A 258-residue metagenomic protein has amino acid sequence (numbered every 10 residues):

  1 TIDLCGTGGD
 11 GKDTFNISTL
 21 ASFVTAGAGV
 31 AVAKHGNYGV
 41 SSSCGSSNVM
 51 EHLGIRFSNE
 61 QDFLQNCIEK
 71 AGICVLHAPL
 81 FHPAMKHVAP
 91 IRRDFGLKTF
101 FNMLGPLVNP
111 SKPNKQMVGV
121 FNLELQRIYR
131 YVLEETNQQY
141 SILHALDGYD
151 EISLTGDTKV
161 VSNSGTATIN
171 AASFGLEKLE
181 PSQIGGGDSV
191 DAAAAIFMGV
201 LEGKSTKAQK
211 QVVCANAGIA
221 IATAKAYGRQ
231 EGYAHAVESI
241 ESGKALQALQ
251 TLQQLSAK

Functional and structural regions predicted by a protein language model:
T1-V40: Active-site cofactor/substrate anionic-group-binding motifs, chiefly glycine- and Lys/Arg-rich phosphate-binding loops
T14, G29, E51-S58, E69-K258: Glycine-rich anion-binding loops and their surrounding alpha/beta cores
N16-S18, S42, S46, S239: Short linear Ser/Thr-Pro motifs
L20, G45, F63, I128 (+1 more regions): Short Gly/charged-rich anion-binding patches and loops
G36, N59-Q61: Short beta->alpha connector loops at strand-helix junctions that form conserved, small/polar/Pro-enriched
Y38-R56: Active-site-proximal loop->helix
